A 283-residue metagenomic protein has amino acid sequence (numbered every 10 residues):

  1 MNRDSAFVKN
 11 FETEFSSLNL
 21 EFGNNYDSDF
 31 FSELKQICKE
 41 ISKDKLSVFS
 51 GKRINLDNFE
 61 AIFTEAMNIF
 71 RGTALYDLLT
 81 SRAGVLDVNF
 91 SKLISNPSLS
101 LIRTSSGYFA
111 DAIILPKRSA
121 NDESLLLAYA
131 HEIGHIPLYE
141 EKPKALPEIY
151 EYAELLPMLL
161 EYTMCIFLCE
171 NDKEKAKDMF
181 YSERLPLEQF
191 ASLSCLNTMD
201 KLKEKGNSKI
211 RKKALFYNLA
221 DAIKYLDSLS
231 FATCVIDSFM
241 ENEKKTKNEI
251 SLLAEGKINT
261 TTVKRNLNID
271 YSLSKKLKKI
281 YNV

Functional and structural regions predicted by a protein language model:
R3-D29, E33-L34, C38-K45, L202-V283: C-terminal, non-catalytic "cap/extension" segments appended to globular domains
R3-I114: Contiguous, non-catalytic segments that form substrate-binding/exosite surfaces or channel walls
A112-Y129: Short pre-active-site segment immediately N-terminal to the catalytic Zn-binding motif
I113-L115, K144-I149, R211-Y217: Short beta-alpha connecting loops at secondary-structure transitions that line or flank enzyme active sites
E123, L127, Y139-Y162: Post-HEXXH active-site segment of zinc metalloproteases
A130, G134-L138: Short active-site segment of divalent metal-dependent hydrolases/proteases that encodes the spacing between
E140-P147, M164-D178, S238-N242: Inter-helical turn/loop segments and adjacent helix faces that build the functional surface of alpha-helical bundle
Y162-Y225, F231: Long, amphipathic alpha-helical stalk/connector segments used for oligomerization, subunit docking, or mechanical
